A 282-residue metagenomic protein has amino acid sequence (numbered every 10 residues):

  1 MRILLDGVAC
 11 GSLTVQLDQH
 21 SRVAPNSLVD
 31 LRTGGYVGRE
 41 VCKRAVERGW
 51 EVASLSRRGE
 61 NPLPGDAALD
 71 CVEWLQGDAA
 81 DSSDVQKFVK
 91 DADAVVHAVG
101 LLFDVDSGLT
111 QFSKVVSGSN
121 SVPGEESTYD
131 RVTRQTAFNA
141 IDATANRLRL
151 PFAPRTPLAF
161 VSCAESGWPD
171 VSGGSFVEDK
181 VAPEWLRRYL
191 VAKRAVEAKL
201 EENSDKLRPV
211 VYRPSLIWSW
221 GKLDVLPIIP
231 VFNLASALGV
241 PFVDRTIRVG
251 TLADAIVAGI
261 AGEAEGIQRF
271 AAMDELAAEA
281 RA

Functional and structural regions predicted by a protein language model:
R2-L17, L28-R48: N-terminal Rossmann NAD(P)H-binding glycine-rich loop of SDR-like oxidoreductase domains
D6, L31, L55, A98 (+2 more regions): SDR active-site strand-loop-helix element
S54, E60-R147: NAD(P)H-binding glycine-rich loop region in Rossmannoid oxidoreductase-like domains and their noncatalytic homologs
S113-N120, A164-E184: Active-site "gating" loop of Rossmann-like NAD(P)-dependent oxidoreductase/epimerase domains
S127-R134, G174-F176, A182-A195, R245-I247: Short-chain dehydrogenase/reductase
T136-A137, A192, V243-A258: Substrate-positioning beta->alpha
P157, S166, P183, E197-K222: Conserved beta-loop-beta element that borders a ligand/cofactor-binding pocket
V210-A235, V240: Flexible, glycine-rich beta-alpha linker
